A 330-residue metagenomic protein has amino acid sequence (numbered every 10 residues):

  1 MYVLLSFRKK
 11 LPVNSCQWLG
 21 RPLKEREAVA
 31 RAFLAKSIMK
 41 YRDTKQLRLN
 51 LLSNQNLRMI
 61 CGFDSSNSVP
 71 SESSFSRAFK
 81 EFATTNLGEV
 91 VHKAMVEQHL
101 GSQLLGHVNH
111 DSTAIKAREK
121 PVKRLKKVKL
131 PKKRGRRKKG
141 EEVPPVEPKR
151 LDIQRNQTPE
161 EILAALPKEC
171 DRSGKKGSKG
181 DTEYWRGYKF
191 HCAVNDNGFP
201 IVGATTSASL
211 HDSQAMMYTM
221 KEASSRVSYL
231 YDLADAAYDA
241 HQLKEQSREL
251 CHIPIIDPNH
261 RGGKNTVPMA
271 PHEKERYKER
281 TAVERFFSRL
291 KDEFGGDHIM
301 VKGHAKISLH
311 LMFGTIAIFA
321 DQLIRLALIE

Functional and structural regions predicted by a protein language model:
M1-V29, L34, N86-E89, L100: Dynamic "connector" segments at or just before major functional cores
W18-E27, T182-E183, V301-L311: Structural motif
P22-V90: Short, positively charged, Gly/Tyr-enriched micro-motifs that form contact patches at catalytic or ligand/partner
E72-E249: Polybasic low-complexity intrinsically disordered regions
M95-V96, E279-A282, R289-L290, L309-A317: Charged alpha-helix within mobile-element recombinases
R226, F286-R289, E293-D297, F319 (+1 more regions): Hydrophobic alpha-helical segments
A236-G303: Helix-centered, glycine/charged polyanion-binding patches within enzymatic domains that contact phosphate-containing
K302-E330: Charge-patterned, long linear interaction tracts outside catalytic cores
